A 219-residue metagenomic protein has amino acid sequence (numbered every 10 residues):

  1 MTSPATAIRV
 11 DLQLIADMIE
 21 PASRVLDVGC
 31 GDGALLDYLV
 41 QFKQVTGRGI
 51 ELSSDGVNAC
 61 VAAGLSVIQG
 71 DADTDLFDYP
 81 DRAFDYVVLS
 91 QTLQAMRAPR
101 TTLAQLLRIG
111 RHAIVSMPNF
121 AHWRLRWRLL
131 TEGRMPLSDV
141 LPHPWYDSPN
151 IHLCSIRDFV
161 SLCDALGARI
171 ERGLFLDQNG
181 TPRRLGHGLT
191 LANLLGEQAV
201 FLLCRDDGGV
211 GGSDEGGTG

Functional and structural regions predicted by a protein language model:
T6-A22: Conserved alpha-helix/loop element of class I SAM-dependent methyltransferases that forms part of the SAM/SAH-binding
G29-G31: Class I SAM-dependent methyltransferase "Motif I" SAM/SAH-binding loop
G33, D37: Glycine-rich SAM-binding Motif I of class I
Y38-D75: Class I SAM-dependent methyltransferase SAM/SAH-binding core
F77-Y86: A short acidic, Gly/Pro-enriched loop at the edge of an enzyme's catalytic core that lines a small-molecule cofactor
Y86-R97: A short SAM/SAH-binding and catalytic strip from SAM-dependent methyltransferases
R100-Q105, H112-G208: S-adenosyl-L-methionine-dependent methyltransferase catalytic module, highlighting the catalytic core
